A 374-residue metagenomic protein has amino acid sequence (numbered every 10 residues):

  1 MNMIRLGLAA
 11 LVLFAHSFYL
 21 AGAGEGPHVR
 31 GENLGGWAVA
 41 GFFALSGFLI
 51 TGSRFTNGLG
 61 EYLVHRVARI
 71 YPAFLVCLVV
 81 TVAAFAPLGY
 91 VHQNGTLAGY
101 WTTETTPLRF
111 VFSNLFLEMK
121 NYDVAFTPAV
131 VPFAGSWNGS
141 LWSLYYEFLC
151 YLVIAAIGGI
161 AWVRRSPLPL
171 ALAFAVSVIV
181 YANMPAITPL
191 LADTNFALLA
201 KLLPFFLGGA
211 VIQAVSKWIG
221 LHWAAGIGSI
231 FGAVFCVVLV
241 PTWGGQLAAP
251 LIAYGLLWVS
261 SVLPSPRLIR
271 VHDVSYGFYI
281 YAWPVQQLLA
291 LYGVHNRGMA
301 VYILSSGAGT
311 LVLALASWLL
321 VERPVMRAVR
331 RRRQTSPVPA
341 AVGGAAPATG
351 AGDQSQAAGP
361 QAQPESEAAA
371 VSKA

Functional and structural regions predicted by a protein language model:
M1, P27-V39, F133-Y146, P185-F205 (+3 more regions): Interfacial loop-to-helix transition and helix-capping segments at the boundaries of transmembrane helices
M1-R54, Y71-A73, S260, F278-W283: Functionally critical transmembrane alpha-helices in membrane proteins and complexes, commonly lining
A10-S17, F174-A186, S229-P241, I280-L288: Aromatic-anchored segments of alpha-helical transmembrane domains
A21, F231-R323: Alpha-helical transmembrane segments of multi-pass integral membrane proteins
W37, L75-F148, A253-G255: Membrane-interface helix-loop-helix regions
A38-A68, A73-A98, V285, V321-R331: Juxtamembrane transmembrane-helix termini
F55, G60, G220, L239 (+1 more regions): C-terminal "closing" transmembrane helix and its immediate cytosolic amphipathic cap in multi-pass membrane proteins
F148-S177, Q213-A224, H295-G298: Solvent-exposed interhelical
